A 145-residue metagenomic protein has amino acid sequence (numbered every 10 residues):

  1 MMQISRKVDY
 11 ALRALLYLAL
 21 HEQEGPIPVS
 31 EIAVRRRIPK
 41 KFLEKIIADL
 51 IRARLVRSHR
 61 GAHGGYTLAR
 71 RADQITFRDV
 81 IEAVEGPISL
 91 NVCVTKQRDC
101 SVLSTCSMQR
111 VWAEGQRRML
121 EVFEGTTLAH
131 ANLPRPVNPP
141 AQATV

Functional and structural regions predicted by a protein language model:
R6, Y10-L12, L16-P39, R57: N-terminal helix-turn-helix DNA-binding core of bacterial DNA-binding proteins
L18, I46-I51: Basic amphipathic alpha-helical segments that dock to polyanions
V34, I51-R52: Alpha-helical residues within the helix-turn-helix
F42: Residues in the helix-turn-helix
R52-L55, A83: Residue cluster at the C-terminal edge of the helix-turn-helix DNA-binding motif
R54-A69: Beta-hairpin "wing" of winged helix-turn-helix
G65-E82, S89: Charged, amphipathic alpha-helical coiled-coil/dimerization segments
T76-F77, K96-V145: C-terminal regulatory/oligomerization modules of transcriptional regulators
